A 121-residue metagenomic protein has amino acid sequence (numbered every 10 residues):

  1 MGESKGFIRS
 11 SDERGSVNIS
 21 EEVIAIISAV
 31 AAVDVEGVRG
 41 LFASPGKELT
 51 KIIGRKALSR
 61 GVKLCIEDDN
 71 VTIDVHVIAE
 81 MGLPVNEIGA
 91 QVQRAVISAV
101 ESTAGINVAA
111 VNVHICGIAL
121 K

Functional and structural regions predicted by a protein language model:
M1-A79, V85, I106-K121: Contiguous, often N-terminal, cationic amphipathic patches that form binding interfaces
V85-A104: Short, non-transmembrane amphipathic alpha-helical segments
